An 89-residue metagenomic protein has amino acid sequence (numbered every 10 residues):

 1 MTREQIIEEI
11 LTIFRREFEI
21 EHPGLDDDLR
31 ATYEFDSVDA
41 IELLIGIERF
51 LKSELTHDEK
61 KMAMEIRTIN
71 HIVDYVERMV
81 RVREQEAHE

Functional and structural regions predicted by a protein language model:
T2-I45, R49-E89: Phosphopantetheine-dependent thiolation modules in NRPS/PKS and related acyl-activating systems
